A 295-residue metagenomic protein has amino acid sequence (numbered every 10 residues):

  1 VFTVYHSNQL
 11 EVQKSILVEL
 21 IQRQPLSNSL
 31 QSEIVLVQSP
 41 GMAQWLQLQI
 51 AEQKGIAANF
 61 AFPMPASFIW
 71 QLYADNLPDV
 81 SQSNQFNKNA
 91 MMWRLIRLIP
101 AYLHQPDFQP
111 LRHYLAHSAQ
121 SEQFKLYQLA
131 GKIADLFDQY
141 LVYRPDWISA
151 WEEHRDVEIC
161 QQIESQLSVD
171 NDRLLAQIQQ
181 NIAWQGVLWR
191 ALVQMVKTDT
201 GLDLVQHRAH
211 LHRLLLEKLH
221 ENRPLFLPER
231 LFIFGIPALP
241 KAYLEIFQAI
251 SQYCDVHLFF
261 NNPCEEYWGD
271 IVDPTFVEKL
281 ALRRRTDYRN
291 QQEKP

Functional and structural regions predicted by a protein language model:
V1-R23: N- or domain-start disorder-to-order transition segments that initiate the globular core
S27-S29: Conserved SF1/SF2 helicase motif Ia
Q31-I34: Short active-site oxyanion
P40-L225, K241, Q248, C254-D255 (+1 more regions): Basic/charged alpha-beta structural segments of nucleotide/phosphate-handling enzymes
F226-L239: Conserved P-loop NTPase "ATPase switch" module shared by AAA+ and STAND
